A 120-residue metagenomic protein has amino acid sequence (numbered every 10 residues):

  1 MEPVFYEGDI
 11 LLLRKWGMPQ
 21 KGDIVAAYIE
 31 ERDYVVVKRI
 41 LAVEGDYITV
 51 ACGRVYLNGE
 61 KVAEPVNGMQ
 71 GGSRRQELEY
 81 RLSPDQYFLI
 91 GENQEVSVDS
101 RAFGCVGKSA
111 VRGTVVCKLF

Functional and structural regions predicted by a protein language model:
M1-F120: Extended hydrophobic leader/signal-anchor segments used for secretion and membrane insertion
